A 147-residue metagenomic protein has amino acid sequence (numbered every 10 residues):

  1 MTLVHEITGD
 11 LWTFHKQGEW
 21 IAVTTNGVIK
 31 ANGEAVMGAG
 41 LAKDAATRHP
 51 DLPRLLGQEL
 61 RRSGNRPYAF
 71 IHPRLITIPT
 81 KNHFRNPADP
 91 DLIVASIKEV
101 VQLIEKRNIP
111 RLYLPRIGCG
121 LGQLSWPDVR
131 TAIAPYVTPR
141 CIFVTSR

Functional and structural regions predicted by a protein language model:
M1-R147: Macrodomain-like recognition of ADP-ribose-binding/processing modules
